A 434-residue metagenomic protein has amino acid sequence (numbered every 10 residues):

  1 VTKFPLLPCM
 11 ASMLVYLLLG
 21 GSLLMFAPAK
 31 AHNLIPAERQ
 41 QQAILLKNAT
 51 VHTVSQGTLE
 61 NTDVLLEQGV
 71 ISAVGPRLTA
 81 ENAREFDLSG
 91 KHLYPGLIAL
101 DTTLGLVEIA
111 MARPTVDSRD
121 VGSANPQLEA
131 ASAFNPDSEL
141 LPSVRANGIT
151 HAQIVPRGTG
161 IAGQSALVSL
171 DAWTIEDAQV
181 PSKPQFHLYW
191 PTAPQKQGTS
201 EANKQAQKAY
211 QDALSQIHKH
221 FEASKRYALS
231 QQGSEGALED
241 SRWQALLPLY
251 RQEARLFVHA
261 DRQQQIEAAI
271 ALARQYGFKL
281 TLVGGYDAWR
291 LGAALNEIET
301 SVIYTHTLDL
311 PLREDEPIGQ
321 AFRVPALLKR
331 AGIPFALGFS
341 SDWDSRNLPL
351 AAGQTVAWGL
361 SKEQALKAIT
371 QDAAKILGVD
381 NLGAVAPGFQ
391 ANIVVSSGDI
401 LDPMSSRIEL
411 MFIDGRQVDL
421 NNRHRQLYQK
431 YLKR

Functional and structural regions predicted by a protein language model:
M10-M25: Bacterial N-terminal signal peptides
N33-R39, V51-D63, P76, S361-A368 (+1 more regions): Acidic, glycine-enriched loop/beta-strand segments at the rims of small-molecule binding/catalytic pockets
P36-Q42, V51, S55-G96: Histidine-rich, glycine-flanked metal-binding segment
I44-L46, A80-A131, A146: Replace "His-x-His-based motif
A49, G69, G90, D101 (+7 more regions): Divalent metal-coordination and catalytic microenvironments
N61, V155, A228-A321, A336 (+4 more regions): Active-site core of metal-dependent hydrolases
A110, T115-R119, Q127, R255 (+3 more regions): His/Asp/Glu-enriched, well-ordered alpha-helical/loop segment that forms or immediately abuts the divalent-metal
L140, R145-L280: Polyanionic/metal-chelating signatures
